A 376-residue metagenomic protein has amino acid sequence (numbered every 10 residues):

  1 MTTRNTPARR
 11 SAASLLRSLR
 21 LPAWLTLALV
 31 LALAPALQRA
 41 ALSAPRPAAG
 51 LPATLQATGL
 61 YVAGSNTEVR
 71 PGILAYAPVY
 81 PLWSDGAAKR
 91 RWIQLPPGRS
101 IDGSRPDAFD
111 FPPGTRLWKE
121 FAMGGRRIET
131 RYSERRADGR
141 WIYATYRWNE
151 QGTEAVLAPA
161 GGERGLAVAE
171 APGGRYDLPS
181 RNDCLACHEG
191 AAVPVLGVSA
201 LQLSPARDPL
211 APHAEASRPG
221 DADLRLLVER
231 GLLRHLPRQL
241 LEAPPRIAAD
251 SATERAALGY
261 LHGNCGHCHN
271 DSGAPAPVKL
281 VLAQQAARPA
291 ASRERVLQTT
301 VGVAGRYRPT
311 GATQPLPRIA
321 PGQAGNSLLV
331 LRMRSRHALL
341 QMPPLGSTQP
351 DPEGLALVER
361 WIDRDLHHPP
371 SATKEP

Functional and structural regions predicted by a protein language model:
R4-L25: Bacterial N-terminal signal peptides that target proteins for export
R20-A36: Bacterial N-terminal signal peptides
A41-Q94: N-terminal pre-domain segments of enzymes
L42-A49, A108, R127-E375: Sequence context surrounding c-type heme c attachment/ligation sites in exported
I101-P106: Short alpha-helix capping/helix-loop boundary micro-motifs
F111-G114: Short, well-ordered loop/turn sites that connect or cap secondary structure elements
